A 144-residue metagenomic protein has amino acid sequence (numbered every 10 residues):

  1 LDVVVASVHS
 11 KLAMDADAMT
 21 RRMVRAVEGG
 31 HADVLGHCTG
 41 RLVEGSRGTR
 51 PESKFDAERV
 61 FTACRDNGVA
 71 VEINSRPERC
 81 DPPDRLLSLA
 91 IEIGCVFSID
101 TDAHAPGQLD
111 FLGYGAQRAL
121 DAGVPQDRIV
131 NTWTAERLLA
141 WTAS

Functional and structural regions predicted by a protein language model:
L1-S144: Charged catalytic cores and adjacent phosphate/nucleic-acid-binding surfaces used for phosphate/nucleic-acid chemistry
